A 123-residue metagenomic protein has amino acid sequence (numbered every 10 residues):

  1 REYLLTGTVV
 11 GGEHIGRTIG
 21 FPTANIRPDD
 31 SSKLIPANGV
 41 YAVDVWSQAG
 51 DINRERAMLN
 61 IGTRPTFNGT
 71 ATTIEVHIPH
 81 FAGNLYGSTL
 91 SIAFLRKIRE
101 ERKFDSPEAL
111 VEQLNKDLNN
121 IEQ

Functional and structural regions predicted by a protein language model:
R1-Y3, N53-R54: Short coil-to-beta-strand transition motifs
L4-L5, V10: Charge-rich, low-complexity N-terminal segments
G11-Q123: Phosphate/ribose-recognition catalytic cores of enzymes acting on nucleotide-derived substrates
